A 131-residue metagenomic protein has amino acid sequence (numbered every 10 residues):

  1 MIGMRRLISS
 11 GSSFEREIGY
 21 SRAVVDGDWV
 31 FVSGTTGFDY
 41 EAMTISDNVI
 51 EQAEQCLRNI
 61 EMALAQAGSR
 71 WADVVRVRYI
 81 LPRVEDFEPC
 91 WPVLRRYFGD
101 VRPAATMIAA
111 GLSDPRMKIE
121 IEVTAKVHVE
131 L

Functional and structural regions predicted by a protein language model:
I2-L131: Short, polar/acidic, helix-capping and beta-turn segments at strand->helix junctions that line the mouths
